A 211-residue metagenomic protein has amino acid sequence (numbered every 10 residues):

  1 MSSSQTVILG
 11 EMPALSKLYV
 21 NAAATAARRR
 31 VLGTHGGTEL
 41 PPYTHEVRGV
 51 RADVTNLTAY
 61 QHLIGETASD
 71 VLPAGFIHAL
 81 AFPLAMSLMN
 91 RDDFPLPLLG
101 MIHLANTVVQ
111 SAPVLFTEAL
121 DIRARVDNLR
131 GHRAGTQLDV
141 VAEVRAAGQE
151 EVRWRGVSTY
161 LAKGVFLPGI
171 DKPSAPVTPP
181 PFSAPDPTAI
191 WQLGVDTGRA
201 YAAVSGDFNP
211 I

Functional and structural regions predicted by a protein language model:
M1-A105, L167-I211: Hot-dog-fold acyl-thioester-processing enzymes
L18-T34, A134, V141-A146, W154-G156: Conserved binding-pocket/active-site segment within a compact domain
A52-T55, P113, L129, R145-A147 (+2 more regions): Generic structural motif
D92, V108-P113, R145, T159-L161 (+1 more regions): Glycine- and small hydrophobic-enriched segments that form the cores of compact globular domains
L104-Q149: Hydrophobic beta-sheet segments that form the core/acyl-binding groove of ACP/CoA-dependent acyl-chain-processing
R133-G135, A146-E151, G169, P179-P185: Glycine-rich loops and low-complexity Gly/Arg-rich segments that provide flexible linkers or classic glycine-based
D139-R145, E151-G169: Flexible glycine-rich active-site/ligand-binding loops centered on an Asp-His dyad
